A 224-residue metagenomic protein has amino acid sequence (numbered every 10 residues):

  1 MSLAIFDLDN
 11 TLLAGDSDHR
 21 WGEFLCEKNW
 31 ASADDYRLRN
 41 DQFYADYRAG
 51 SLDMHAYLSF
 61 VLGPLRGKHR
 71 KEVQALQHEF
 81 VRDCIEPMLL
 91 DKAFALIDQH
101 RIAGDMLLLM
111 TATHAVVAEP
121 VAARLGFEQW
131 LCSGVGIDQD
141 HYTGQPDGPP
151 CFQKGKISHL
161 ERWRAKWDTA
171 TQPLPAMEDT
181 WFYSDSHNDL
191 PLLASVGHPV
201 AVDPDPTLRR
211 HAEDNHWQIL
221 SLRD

Functional and structural regions predicted by a protein language model:
M1, A75, R82-D224: C-terminal cap/substrate-recognition subdomain and adjoining C-terminal extension of metal-dependent phosphatase-like
M1-A49: Active-site neighborhood of HAD-like aspartate-dependent phosphohydrolases
D16, K68, G155: Conserved active-site and cofactor/substrate-binding residues in soluble primary-metabolism enzymes
S17-F24, R70, S133, P146 (+1 more regions): Active-site phosphate-binding/coordination module
G22-E23, L62, G197: Amphipathic alpha-helical segments within well-ordered protein domains
Y44-A49, M54-R70, Q129-W130, G134: Short, compositionally biased "basic patch" segments
A56-K92: Metal-dependent phosphoesterase signature
